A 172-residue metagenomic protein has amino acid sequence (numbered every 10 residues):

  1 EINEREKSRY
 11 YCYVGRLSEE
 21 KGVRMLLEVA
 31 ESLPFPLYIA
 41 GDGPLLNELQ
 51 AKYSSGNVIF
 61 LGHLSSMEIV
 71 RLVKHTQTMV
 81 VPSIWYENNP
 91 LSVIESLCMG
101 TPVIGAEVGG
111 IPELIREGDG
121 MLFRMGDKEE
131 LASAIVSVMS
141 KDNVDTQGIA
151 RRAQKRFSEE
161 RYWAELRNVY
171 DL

Functional and structural regions predicted by a protein language model:
N3-K21, L26-P34: Conserved donor-binding/catalytic core segment of Leloir-type glycosyltransferases
N47-M67: Nucleotide-activated donor-binding/catalytic signature segment of Leloir-type glycosyltransferases, i.e., the conserved
H63-L64, R71-T76: Short alpha-helical donor nucleotide-sugar binding micro-motif in glycosyltransferases
V70, N88, V93-C98, P112-E113: Short alpha-helical segment that forms part of, or immediately flanks, the ligand-binding pocket in carbohydrate-active
V93, V108-L122: Short acidic/histidine- and often glycine-rich active-site loop of Leloir-type glycosyltransferases that engages
P102-G105: Short hydrophobic beta-strand element within catalytic cores of glycosyltransferases and related nucleotide-activated
E117-K128, S137-N143: Conserved acidic donor-binding segment of nucleotide-sugar-dependent glycosyltransferases
N143-D171: A charged, aromatic-enriched C-terminal amphipathic alpha-helix characteristic of glycosyltransferases across folds
